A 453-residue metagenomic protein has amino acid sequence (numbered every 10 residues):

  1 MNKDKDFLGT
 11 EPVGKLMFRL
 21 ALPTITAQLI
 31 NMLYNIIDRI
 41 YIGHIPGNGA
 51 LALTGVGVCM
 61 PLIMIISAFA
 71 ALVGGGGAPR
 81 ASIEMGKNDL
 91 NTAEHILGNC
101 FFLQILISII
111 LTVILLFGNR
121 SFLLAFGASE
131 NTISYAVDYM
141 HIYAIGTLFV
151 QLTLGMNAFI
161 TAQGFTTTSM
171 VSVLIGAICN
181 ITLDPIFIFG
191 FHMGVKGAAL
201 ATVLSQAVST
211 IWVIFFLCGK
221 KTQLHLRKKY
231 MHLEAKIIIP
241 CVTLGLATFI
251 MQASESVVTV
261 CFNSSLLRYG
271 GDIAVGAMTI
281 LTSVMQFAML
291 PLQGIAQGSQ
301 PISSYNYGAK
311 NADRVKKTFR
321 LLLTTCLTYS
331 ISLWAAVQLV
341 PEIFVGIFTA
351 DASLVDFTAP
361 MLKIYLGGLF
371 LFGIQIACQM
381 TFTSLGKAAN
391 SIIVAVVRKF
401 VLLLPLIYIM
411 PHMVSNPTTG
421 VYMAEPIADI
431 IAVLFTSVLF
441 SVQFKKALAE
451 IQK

Functional and structural regions predicted by a protein language model:
M1-T24, A81-G146, G190-G245, S303-G368 (+1 more regions): Short alpha-helical transmembrane segments in multi-pass integral membrane proteins
G9-I40, H44-N48, P61-G76, R80 (+7 more regions): N-terminal transmembrane alpha-helices
F18, L33-Y34, V73, I114-G118 (+15 more regions): Residue-level signal for transmembrane alpha-helical positions in Major Facilitator Superfamily
R19-D38, I142, G176, S205-S209 (+4 more regions): Transmembrane helical elements of multi-pass membrane transporters/channels
L29, L33-L53, L123-E130, I186-M193 (+5 more regions): Helix-terminus/linker motif at the lipid-water interface of multi-pass membrane proteins
A50-P61, A136, M140, A199 (+3 more regions): Small-residue hotspots at the loop-to-helix junctions and early N-terminal turns of transmembrane alpha-helices
L53-V113, V150-S169, A277-A335, L339-P341 (+1 more regions): Small-residue-rich hydrophobic transmembrane alpha-helices
G74, Y143-T161, S169-A177, A198-I211 (+4 more regions): Short runs within selected transmembrane alpha-helices of multi-pass transporters and secretion channels
